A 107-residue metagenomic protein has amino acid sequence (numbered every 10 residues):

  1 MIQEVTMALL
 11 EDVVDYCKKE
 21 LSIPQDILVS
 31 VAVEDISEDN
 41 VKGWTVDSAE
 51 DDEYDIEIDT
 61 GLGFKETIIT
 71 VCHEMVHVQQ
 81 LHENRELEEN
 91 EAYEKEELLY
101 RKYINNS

Functional and structural regions predicted by a protein language model:
M1-V5, I27-N40: Hydrophobic or amphipathic, alpha-helical segments that drive membrane association/targeting
E4, A8, K65-E66, E86-L87: Soluble non-cytosolic domains of exported or imported proteins
V5-D26: Zn2+-dependent metallopeptidase catalytic core
A32-D55, F64: Catalytic zinc-binding patch centered on the HExxH motif and its immediate surroundings that defines zinc-dependent
K65, I69, Y93: Membrane-embedded glycan transfer/ligation machinery that uses polyprenyl lipid-linked sugar donors/oligosaccharides
I69-H82: Active-site recognition of the HExxH zinc-binding catalytic motif
E83-S107: Post-HExxH zinc-binding segment in Zn-dependent metallohydrolases
